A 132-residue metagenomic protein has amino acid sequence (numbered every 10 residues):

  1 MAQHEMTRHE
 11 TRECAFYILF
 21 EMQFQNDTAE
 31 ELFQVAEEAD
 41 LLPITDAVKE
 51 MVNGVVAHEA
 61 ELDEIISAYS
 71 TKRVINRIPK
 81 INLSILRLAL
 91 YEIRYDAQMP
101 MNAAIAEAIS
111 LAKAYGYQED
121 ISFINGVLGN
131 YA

Functional and structural regions predicted by a protein language model:
M1-I121, N125-A132: N-terminal interaction/assembly modules
